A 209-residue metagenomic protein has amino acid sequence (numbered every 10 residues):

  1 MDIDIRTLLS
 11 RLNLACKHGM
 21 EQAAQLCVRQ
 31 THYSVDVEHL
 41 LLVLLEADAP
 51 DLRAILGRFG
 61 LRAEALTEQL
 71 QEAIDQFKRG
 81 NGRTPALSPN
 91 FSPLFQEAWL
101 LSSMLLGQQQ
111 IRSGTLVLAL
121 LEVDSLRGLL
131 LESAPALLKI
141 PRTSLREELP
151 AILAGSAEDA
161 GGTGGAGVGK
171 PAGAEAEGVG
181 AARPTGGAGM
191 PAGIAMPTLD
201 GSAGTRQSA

Functional and structural regions predicted by a protein language model:
M1-A209: Histone-fold recognition with a strong bias for associated Lys/Arg-rich disordered tails
